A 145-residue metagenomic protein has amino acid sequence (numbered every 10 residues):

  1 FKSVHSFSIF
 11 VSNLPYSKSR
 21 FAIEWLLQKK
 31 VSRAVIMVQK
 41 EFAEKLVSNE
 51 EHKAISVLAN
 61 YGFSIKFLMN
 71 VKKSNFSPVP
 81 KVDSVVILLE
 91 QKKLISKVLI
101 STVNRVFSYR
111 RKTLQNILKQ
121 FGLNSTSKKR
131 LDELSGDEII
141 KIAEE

Functional and structural regions predicted by a protein language model:
F1-S101, R105, D137, K141-E144: Catalytic cores of RNA-modifying enzymes
Q91, R105-E145: C-terminal lobe and adjacent flexible extensions of AdoMet/dcAdoMet transferase-like proteins
